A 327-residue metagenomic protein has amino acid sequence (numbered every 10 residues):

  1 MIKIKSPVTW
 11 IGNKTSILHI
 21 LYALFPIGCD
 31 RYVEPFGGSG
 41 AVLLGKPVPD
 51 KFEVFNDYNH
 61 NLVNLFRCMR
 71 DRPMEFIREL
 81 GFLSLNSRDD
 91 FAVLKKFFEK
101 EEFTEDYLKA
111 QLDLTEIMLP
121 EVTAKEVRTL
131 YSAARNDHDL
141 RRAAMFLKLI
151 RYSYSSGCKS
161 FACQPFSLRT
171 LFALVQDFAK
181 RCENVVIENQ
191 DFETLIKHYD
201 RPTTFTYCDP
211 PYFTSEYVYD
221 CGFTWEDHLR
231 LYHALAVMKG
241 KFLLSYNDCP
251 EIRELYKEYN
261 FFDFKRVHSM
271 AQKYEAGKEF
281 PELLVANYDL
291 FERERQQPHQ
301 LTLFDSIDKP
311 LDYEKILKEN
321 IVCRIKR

Functional and structural regions predicted by a protein language model:
M1-V33, A41-V42, V48: S-adenosyl-L-methionine
L21, Y32-K46, F55-N59, L147-Y154 (+4 more regions): Conserved proline-anchored active-site loop of SAM-dependent methyltransferases that bridges a beta-strand
G28-Y32, K51-F52, C182-V186, A236-F242: Short active-site oxyanion
G37-A41, L171-L174, Y246-P250, D289: Short, polar loop motifs at secondary-structure junctions
P49-V186, L303-F304, D308-E314: Class I S-adenosyl-L-methionine-dependent methyltransferase module
S160-Q164, Y212-L229: Mobile active-site "lid"/loop adjacent to the S-adenosyl-L-methionine
V186-E188, F262: General small-molecule cofactor/ligand-binding pocket signal
F213, T224-R327: Long, positively charged, glycine-interspersed low-complexity recognition regions
